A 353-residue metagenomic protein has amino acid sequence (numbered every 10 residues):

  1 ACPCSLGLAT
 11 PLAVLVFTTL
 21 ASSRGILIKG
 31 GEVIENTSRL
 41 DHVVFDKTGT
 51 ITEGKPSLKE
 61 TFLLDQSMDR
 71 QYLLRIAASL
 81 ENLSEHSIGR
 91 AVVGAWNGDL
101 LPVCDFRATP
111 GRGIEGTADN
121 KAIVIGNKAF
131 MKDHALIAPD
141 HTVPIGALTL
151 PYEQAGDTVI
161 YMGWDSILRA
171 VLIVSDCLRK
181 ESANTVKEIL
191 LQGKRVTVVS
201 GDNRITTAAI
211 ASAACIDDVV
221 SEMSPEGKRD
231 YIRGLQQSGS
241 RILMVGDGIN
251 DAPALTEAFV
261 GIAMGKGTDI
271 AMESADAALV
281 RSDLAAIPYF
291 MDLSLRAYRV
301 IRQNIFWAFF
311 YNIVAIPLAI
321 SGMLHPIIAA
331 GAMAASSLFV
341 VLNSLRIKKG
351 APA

Functional and structural regions predicted by a protein language model:
A1-L6, N312: Hydrophobic alpha-helical segments characteristic of transmembrane helices in integral membrane transporters
S5-L80, L235, A254, I347-G350: Conserved catalytic phosphorylation-site environment of P-type ATPases
D41-V44, V124, A170, L243: Conserved beta-strand elements of the Class I
T52, A108, T117, V124 (+2 more regions): A general beta-strand register signal
F62-I114, K132-L150: ATP-binding catalytic core of ATPases
N120, D140-T142, L148, G156 (+1 more regions): Conserved ATP-binding TGD loop and adjacent catalytic N/P-domain core of P-type ATPases
A275, V280-A353: Membrane-embedded transport module
